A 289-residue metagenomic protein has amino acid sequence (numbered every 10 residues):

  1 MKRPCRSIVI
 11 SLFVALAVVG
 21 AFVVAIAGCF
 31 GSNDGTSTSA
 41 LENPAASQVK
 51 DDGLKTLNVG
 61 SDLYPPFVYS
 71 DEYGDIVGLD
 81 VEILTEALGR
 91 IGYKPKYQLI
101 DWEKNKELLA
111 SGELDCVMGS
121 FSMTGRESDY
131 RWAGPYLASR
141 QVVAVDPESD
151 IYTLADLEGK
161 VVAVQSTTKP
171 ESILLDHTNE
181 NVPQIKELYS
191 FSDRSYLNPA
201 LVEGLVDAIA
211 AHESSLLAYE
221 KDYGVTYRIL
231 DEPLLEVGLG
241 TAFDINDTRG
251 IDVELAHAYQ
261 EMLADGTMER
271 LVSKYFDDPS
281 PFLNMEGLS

Functional and structural regions predicted by a protein language model:
M1-K55, S289: Short, low-complexity disordered leader/linker segments with a strong preference for bacterial N-terminal type II
F30, V81-R90, I151, A155-K169 (+1 more regions): Extended ligand-binding regions for polar small-molecule ligands
G31-G35, N43, V49, K94 (+3 more regions): Ligand-binding clefts/hinges and TM-proximal coupling segments of bilobed small-molecule sensing domains
S39-S120, S190, E254, D265: Extracytoplasmic small-molecule ligand-binding "clamshell" domains of the periplasmic binding protein/Venus flytrap
N58, D62-P66, G74-G89, F121 (+2 more regions): Bilobed "Venus flytrap"/periplasmic-binding protein-like clamshell domains and structurally analogous long
S61-L63, L137-V145, K221-Q260, D278-S289: Periplasmic-binding protein-like
T85, G89-R90, Q98-L99, E103-C116 (+5 more regions): Short helices/loops that flank or line small-molecule/ion binding pockets
E107, S120-D129, I173-D176, A200-E203 (+1 more regions): A ligand-binding cleft/hinge motif common to bilobed small-molecule-binding domains
